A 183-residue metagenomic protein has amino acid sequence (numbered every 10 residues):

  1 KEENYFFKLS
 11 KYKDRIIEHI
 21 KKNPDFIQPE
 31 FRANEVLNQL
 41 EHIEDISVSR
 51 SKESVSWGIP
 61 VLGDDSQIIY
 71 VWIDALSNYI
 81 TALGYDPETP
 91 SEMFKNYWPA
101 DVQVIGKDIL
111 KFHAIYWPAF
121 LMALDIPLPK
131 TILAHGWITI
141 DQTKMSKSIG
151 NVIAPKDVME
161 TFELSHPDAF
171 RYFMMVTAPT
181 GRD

Functional and structural regions predicted by a protein language model:
K1-D183: Structured secondary-structure scaffolds
